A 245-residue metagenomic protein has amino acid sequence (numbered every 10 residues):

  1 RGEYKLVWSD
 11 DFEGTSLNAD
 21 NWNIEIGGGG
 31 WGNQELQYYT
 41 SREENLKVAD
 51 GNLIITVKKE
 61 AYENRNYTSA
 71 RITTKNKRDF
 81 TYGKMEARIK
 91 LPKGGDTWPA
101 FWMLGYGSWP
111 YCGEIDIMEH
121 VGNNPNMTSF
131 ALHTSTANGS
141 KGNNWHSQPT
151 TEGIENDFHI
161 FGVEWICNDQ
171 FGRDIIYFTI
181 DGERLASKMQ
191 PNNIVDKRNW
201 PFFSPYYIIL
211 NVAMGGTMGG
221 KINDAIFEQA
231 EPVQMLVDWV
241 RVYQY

Functional and structural regions predicted by a protein language model:
R1-Y245: GH16 jelly-roll
